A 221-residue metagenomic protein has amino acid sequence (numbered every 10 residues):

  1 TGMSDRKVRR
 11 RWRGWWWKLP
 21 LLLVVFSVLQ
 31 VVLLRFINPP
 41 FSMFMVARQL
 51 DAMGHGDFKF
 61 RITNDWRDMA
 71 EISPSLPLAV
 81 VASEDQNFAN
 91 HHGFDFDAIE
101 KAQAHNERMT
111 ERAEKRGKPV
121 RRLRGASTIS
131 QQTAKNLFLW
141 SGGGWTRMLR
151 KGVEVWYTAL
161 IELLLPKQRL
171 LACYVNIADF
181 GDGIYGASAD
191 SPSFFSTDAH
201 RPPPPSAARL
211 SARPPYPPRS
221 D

Functional and structural regions predicted by a protein language model:
G2-D221: Juxtamembrane regions of bacterial inner-membrane/periplasmic proteins, predominantly the peptidoglycan biogenesis
